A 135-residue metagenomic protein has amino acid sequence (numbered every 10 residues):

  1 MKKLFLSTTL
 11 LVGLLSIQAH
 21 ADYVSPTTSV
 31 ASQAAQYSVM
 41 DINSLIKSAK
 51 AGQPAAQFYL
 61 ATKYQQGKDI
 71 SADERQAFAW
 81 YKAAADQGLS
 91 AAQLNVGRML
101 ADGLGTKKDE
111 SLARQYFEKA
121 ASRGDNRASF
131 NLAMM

Functional and structural regions predicted by a protein language model:
M1-L4: Positively charged n-region of N-terminal signal peptides that target proteins for export
L10, Q18-Y59: N-terminal leader/linker segments that initiate helical-solenoid repeat arrays
K50-Q53, Q66-K68, D73, D86-L89 (+3 more regions): Short helix-capping/linker turns of helical repeat alpha-solenoids
Y59-Q66, I70, N95-D102, S129-M135: Hydrophobic face of amphipathic alpha-helices that form TPR/SEL1-like repeat modules and related alpha-solenoid
S111-R114, E118-M135: A charged, solvent-exposed segment within the mature domains of Sec-exported extracytoplasmic proteins
